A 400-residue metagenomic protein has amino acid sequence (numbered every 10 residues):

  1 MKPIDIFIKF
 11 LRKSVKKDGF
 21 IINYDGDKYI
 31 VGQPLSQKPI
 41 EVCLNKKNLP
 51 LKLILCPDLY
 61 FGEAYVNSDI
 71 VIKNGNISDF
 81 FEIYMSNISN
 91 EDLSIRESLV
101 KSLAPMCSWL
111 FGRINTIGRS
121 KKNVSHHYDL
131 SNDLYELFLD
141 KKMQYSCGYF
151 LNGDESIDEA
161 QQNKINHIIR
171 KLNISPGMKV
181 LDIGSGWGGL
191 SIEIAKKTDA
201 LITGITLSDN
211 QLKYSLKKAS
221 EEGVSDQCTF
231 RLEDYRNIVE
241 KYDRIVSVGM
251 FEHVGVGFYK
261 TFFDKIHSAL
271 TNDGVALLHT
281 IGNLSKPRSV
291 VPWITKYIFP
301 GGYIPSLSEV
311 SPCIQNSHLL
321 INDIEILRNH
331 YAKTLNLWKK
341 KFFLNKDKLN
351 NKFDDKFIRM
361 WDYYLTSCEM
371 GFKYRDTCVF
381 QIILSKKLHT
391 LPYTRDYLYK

Functional and structural regions predicted by a protein language model:
M1-Q161, H167: Feature captures hydrophobic
G177-G184: Conserved class I S-adenosyl-L-methionine
W187-T198: Conserved SAM-binding loop of SAM-dependent methyltransferases across substrates and taxa, primarily the Class I
S215-L216: Conserved SAM-binding loop
R236-I245: A short acidic, Gly/Pro-enriched loop at the edge of an enzyme's catalytic core that lines a small-molecule cofactor
K260-N272: A short glycine-rich, Lys/Arg-flanked "PGG" loop and its adjoining helix->strand segment in the class I
D273-I281: Conserved beta-strand signature within the Rossmann-like core of class I S-adenosyl-L-methionine
I281-P392, Y399-K400: Substrate-binding/catalytic lobe of Class I Rossmann-like enzymes that use SAM or dcSAM, i.e., the mid-to-C-terminal
